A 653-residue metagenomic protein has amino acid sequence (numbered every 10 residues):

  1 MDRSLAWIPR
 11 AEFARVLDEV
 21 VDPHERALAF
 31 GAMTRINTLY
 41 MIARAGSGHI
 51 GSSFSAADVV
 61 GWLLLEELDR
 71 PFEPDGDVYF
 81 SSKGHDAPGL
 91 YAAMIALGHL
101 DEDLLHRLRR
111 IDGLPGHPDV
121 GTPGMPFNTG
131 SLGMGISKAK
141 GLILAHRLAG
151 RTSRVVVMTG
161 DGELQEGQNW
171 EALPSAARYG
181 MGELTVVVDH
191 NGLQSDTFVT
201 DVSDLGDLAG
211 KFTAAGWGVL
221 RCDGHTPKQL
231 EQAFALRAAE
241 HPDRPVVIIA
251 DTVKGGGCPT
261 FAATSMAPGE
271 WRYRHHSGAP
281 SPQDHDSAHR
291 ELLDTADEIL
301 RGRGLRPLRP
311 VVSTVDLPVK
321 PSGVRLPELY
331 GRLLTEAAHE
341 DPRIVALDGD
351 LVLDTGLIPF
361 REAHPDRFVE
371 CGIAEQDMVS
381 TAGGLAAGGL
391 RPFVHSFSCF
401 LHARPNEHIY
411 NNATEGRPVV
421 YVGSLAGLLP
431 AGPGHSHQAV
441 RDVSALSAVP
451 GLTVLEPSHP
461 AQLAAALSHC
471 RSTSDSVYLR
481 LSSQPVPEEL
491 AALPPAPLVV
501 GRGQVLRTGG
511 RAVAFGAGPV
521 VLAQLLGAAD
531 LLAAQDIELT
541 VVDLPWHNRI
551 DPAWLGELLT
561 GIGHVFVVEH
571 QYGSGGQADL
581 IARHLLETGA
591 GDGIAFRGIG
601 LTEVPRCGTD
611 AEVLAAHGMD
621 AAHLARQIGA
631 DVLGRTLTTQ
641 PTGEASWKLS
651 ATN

Functional and structural regions predicted by a protein language model:
M1-V156, D297-R480, P485-V486, L637 (+1 more regions): Thiamine diphosphate
D58, E163-E166, E171, E375 (+2 more regions): Acidic-residue sensor for enzyme active/binding pockets
S82, G160, C222, A250 (+5 more regions): Small/polar loops that bind or transfer phosphate-bearing groups
H85, G162, H190-G192, D350 (+4 more regions): Residue-level signal for short, function-critical loop segments
R110-M125, M134-K138, L142-L144, L148-V155 (+6 more regions): Thiamine diphosphate
G160-E163, G372, D543: Conserved acidic functional residues
G162, N412, F566: Alpha-helical transition-metal enzyme core signature, strongest for iron centers
G162-N169, T226-E231, F400-L401, P457-L463 (+1 more regions): Active-site glycine- and acidic-residue-rich loops that bind and position anionic ligands or nucleotide-like cofactors
